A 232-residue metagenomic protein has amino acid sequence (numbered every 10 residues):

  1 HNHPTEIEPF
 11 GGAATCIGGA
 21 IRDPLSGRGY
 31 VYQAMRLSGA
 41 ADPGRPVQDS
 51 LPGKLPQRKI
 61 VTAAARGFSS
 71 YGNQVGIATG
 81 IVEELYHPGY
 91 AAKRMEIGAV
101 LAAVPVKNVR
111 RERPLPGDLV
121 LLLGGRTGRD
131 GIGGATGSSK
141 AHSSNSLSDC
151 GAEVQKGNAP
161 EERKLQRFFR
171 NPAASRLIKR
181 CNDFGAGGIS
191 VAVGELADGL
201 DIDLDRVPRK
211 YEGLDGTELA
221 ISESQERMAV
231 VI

Functional and structural regions predicted by a protein language model:
H1-I232: Glycine/proline-enriched, intrinsically flexible loops and inter-domain linkers
